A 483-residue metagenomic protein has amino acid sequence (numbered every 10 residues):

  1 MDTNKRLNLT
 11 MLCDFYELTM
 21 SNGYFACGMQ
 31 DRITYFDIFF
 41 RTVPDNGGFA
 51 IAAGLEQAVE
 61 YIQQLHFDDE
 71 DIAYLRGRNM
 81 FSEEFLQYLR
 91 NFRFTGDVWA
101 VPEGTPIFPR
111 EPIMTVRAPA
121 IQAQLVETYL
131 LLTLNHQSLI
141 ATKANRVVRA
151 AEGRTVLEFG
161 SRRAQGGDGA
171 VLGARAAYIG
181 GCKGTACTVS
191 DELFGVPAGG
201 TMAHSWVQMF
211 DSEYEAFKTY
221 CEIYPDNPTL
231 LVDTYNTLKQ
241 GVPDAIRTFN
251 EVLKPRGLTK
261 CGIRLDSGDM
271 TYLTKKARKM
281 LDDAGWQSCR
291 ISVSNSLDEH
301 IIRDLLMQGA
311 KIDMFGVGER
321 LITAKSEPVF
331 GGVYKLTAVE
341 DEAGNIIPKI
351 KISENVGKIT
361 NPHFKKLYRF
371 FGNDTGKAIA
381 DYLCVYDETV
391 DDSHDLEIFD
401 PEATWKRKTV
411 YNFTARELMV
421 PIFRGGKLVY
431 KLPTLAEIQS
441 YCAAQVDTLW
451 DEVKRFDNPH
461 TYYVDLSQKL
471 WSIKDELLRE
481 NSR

Functional and structural regions predicted by a protein language model:
M1-I33, T42-P44, M80, L86-T95 (+8 more regions): Buried, small/hydrophobic-residue-enriched core segments of structured protein domains
D2-R32, F36, D45-G47, A52 (+2 more regions): Gly/Ser/Thr/Ala-enriched C-terminal appendages of enzymes
T34-R90, W99: N-terminal, Lys/Arg-enriched amphipathic/low-complexity engagement segments that precede the first folded domain
Q57, L139, T434-I438: Short amphipathic alpha-helical segments
A73-Y74, T142-R146, G160, K454-T461: Short coil/turn segments at secondary-structure boundaries
R78-L86, G166, H394-E402: Short, positively charged
G199, I263, I291, D313-F315: Hydrophobic residues within beta-strands of alpha/beta enzymes
H204, S294, G318: Residue-level "edge-of-site" marker
